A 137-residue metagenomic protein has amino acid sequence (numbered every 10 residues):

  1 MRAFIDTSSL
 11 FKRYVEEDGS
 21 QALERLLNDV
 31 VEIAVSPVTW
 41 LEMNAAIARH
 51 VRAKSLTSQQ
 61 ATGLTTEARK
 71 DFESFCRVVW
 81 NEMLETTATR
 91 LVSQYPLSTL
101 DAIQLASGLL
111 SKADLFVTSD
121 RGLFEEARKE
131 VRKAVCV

Functional and structural regions predicted by a protein language model:
M1-T39, H50-G63, R121, E130: Short, well-structured N-terminal submotif of metal-dependent ribonuclease cores
R2, R25, L105-V137: Acidic, PIN/NYN-like endoribonuclease modules and their adjacent C-terminal/linker elements
Q21, T86, F124-E125: Alpha-helical elements of the RecA-like P-loop NTPase motor core of helicases
V30-I33, S74-C76, L110-L115: Short active-site oxyanion
T39, G63-Q94: Acidic catalytic patch
A102: N-terminal active-site wall of soluble small-molecule enzyme domains
